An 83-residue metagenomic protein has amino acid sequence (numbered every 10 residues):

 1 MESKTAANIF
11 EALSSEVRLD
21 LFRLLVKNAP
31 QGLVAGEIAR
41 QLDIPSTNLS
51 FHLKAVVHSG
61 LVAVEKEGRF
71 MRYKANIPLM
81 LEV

Functional and structural regions predicted by a protein language model:
K4-T5, I9-P45, E67-L79: N-terminal helix-turn-helix DNA-binding core of bacterial DNA-binding proteins
F22, F51-H52: Intrinsically disordered and other compositionally biased segments
R40, V57-H58: Alpha-helical residues within the helix-turn-helix
T47, K54: Key DNA-contact positions within bacterial/archaeal DNA-binding proteins
